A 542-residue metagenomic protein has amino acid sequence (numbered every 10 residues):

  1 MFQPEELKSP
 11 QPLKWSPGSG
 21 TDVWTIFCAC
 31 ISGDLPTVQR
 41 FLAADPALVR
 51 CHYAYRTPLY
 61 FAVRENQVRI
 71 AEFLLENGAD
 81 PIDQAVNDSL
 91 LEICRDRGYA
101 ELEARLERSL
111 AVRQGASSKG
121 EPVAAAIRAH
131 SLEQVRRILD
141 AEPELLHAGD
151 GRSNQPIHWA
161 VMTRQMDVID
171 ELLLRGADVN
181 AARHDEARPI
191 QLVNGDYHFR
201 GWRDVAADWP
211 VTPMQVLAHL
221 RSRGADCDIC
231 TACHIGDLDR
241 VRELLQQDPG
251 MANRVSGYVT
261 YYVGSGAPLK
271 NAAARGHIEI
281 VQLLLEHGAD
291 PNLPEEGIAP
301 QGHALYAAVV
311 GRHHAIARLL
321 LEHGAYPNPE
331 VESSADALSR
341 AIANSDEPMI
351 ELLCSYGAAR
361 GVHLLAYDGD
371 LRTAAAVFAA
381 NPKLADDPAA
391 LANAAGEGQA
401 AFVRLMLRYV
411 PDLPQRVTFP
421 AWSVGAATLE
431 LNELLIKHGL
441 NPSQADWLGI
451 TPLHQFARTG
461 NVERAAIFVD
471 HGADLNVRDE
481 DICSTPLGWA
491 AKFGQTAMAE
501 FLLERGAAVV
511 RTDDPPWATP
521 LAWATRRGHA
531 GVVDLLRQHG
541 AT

Functional and structural regions predicted by a protein language model:
F2-T25, R95-A129, G201-I235, E243 (+6 more regions): Ankyrin-repeat-protein effector appendages
S19-I26, C51-L59, Q84-E92, A116-A125 (+12 more regions): Ankyrin-repeat boundary/"N-cap" motif
C28-G33, F61-Q67, I93-Y99, A125-H130 (+13 more regions): Ankyrin repeat A-helix N-terminal signature
T37, R69-I70, E101-L102, Q134 (+12 more regions): Conserved ankyrin/ankyrin-like repeat signature
L42-A47, E72-D80, E107-A111, L139-E144 (+12 more regions): Ankyrin repeat domain, specifically the short helix-to-loop turn at the C-terminus of the second helix of each repeat
V63-E76, D80, N180, H314 (+2 more regions): Ankyrin-repeat and related helical/solenoid repeat scaffolds used for protein-protein interactions
E65-L106, T163, D170, L174-H219 (+3 more regions): Extended, hydrophobic interaction surfaces within ordered domains
A141-E144, A225-Y258, Y262-A267, A274 (+14 more regions): Alpha-helical protein-protein interaction modules
